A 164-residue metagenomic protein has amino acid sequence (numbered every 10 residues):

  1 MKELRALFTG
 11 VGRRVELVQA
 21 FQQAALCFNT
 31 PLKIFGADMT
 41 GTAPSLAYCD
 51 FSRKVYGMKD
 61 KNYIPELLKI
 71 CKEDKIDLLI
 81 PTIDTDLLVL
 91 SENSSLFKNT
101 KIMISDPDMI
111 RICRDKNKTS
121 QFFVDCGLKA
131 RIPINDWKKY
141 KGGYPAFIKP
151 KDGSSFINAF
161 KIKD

Functional and structural regions predicted by a protein language model:
M1-I104: ATP-binding N-terminal substructure of ATP-dependent carboxylate-amine bond-forming enzymes
D38, D106-D108, W137: Short, well-ordered turn and helix-capping elements at secondary-structure junctions
T42-P44, D108-C113: Short gly/pro/ser/thr-enriched loop/turn and capping motifs at secondary-structure boundaries
M103-S105, K149-P150: Short beta-strands and strand-loop turn motifs
I110-D164: Active-site nucleotide/adenylate-binding loops and adjacent lid/helix of ATP-dependent enzymes
